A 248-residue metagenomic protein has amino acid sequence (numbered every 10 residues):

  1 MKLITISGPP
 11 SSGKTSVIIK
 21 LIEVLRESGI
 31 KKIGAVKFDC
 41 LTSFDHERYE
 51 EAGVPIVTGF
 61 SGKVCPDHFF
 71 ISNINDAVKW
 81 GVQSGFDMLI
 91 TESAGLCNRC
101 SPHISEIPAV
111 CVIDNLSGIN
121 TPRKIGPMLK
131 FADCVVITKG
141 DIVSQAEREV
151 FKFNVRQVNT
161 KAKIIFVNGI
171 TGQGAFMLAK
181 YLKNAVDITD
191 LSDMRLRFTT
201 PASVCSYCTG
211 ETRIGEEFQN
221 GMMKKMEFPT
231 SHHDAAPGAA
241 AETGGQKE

Functional and structural regions predicted by a protein language model:
K2-S12, S16-I104, G140, Q173: Nucleotide-state-sensitive switch-loop elements of NTP-binding domains
K2-S16, E23-E27, T189-E248: P-loop NTP-binding site
K37, G59, E92, V110-N115 (+2 more regions): Conserved beta-strand segments of the P-loop GTPase G domain that flank and frequently precede/overlap
T42-H46, N120-I125, E147-N154: Short, glycine/polar-rich helix-capping loops at beta-to-alpha or helix-loop-helix junctions that flank or form
G53, F86, E106-I107, A132 (+1 more regions): Short, well-ordered alpha-helix to beta-strand connector turns
I71-D76, F176-V186, S206-E211: Short, surface-exposed amphipathic charged segments that create phosphate/polyanion-binding patches used for binding
G95-L116, K124-D133: Inter-motif core of Ras-like GTPase G domains
D141-R197: Canonical P-loop GTPase G-domain recognition
